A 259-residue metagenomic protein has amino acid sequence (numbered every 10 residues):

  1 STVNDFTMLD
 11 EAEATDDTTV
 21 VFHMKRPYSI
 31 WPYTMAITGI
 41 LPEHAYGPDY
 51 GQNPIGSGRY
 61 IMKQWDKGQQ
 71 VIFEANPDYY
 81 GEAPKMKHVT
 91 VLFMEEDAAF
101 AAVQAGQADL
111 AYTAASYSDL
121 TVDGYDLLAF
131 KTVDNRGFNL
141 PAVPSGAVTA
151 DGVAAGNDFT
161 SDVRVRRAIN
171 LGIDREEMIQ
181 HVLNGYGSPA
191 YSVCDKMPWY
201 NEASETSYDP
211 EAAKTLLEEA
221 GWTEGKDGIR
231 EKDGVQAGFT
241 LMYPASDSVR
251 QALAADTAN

Functional and structural regions predicted by a protein language model:
S1-T2, A12, P54, R59-V182 (+2 more regions): Extracytoplasmic/periplasmic ligand-capture domains
T2-H44: Surface-exposed binding/hinge segments that line and control ligand-binding clefts or catalytic entry sites
F6, I40, Y50, C194 (+1 more regions): Short clusters of hydrophobic/aromatic residues that line enzyme substrate/ligand-binding pockets
M8, Y33, I37, P42-E43 (+4 more regions): Generic structural "secondary-structure junction" signal
I30-G39, V148-G156, V193: A structural "hinge/loop" feature
A45-N53: Short aromatic-glycine motifs in intrinsically disordered, low-complexity regions
G185-S188: Short, solvent-exposed turn/loop segments enriched in Gly/Ser/Thr/Pro and often Arg
